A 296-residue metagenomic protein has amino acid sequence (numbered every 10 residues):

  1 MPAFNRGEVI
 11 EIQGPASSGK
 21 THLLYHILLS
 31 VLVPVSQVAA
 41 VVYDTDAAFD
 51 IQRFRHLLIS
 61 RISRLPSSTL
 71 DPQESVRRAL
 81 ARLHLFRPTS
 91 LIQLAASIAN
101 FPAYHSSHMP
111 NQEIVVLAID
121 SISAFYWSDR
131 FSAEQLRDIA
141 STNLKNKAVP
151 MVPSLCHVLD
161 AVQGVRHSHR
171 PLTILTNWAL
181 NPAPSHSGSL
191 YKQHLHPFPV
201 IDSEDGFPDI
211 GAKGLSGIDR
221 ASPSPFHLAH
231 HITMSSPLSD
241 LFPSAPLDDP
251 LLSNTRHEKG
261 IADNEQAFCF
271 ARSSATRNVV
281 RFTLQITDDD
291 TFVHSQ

Functional and structural regions predicted by a protein language model:
M1-Q296: N-terminal regions of ATP-driven nucleic-acid and macromolecular assemblies, encompassing P-loop NTP-binding domains
